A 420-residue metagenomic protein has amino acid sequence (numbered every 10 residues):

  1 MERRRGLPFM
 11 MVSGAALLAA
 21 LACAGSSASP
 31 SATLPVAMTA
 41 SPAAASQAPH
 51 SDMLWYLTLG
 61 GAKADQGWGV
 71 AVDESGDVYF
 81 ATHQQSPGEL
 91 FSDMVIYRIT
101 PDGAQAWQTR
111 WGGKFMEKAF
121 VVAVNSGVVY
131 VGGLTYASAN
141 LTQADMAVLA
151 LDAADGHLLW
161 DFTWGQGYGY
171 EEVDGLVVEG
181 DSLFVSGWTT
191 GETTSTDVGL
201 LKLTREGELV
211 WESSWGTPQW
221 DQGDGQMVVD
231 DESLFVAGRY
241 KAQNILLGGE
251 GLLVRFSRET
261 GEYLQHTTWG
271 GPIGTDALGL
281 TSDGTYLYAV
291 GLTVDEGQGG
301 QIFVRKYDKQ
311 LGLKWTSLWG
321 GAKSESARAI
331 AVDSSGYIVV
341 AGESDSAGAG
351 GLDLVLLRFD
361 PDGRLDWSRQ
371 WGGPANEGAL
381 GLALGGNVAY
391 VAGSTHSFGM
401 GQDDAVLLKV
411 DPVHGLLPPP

Functional and structural regions predicted by a protein language model:
E2-S13: Bacterial N-terminal signal peptides that target proteins for export
A20-A22: C-terminal motif of bacterial Sec signal peptides marking the signal peptidase cleavage site
A24-S27: Bacterial signal peptide processing site
P30, V36-A37, P42-P420: A sequence-level/structural motif corresponding to short, flexible coil/turn segments enriched in small polar residues
